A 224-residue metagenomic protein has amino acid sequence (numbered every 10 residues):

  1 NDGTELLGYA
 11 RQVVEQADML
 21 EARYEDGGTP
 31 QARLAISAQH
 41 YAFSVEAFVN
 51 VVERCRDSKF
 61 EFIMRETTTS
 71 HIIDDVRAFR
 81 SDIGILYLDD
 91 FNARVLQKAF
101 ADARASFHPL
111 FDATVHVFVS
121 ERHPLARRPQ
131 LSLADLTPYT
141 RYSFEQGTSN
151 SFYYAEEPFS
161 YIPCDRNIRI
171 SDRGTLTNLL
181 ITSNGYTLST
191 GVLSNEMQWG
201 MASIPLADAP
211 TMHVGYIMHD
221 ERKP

Functional and structural regions predicted by a protein language model:
N1-D26: Alpha-helical "hinge/linker" immediately C-terminal to small N-terminal DNA-binding modules
G3, V76-R77, L136, T177-T182 (+1 more regions): Hydrophobic residues within well-ordered alpha-helices
A22, T29-D74, K223: N-terminal winged-helix
R33-Q39, G84, F118, Y142 (+2 more regions): Short, well-ordered beta-strand segments
S44-N50, A93, L125, P129-I162: Secondary-structure junction motif
R77-S81, Y87, Q146-A202: Hydrophobic hinge/microswitch elements
V95, D102-H108, A113, G174-K223: Beta-alpha-beta core module
A99-R141: Flexible hinge/capping segments at coil-to-helix
